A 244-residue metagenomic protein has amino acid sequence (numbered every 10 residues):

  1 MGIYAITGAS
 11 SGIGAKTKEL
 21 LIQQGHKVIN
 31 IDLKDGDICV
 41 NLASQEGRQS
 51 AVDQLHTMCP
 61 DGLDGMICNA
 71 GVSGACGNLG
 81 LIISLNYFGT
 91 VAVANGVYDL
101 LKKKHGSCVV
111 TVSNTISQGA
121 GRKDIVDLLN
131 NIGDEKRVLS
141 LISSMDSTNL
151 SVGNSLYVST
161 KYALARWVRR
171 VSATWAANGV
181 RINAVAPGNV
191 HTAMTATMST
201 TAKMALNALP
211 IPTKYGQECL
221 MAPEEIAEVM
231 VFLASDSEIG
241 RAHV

Functional and structural regions predicted by a protein language model:
S10, G14-E19: N-terminal Rossmann NAD(P)H-binding glycine-rich loop of SDR-like oxidoreductase domains
L33-G47: Rossmann-fold cofactor-recognition segment
A43-P60: Conserved Rossmann-fold cofactor-binding substructure of NAD(P)-dependent oxidoreductases
I67, V110-V112, I182-V185, T195: Hydrophobic structural elements of the Rossmann-like NAD(P)H-binding subdomain that define the short-chain
V72-C76, G106-A177, N189-T192: Catalytic loop of short-chain dehydrogenase/reductase
A92, A165, A184, A205-R241: C-terminal helical subdomain
A186-T197, T201: Short, flexible catalytic-loop segment of classical short-chain dehydrogenase/reductase
